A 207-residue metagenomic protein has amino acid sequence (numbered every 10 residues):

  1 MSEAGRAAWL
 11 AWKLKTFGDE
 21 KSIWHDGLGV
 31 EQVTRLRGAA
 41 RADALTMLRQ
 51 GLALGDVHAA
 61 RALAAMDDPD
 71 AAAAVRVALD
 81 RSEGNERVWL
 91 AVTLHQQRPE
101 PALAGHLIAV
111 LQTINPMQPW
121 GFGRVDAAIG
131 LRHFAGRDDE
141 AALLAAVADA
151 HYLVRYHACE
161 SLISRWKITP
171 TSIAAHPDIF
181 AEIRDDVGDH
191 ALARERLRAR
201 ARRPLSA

Functional and structural regions predicted by a protein language model:
M1-D70, V77-V88, H95-R124, A174-F180 (+1 more regions): Extended repeat-based scaffolds of very large eukaryotic assembly and lipid-transport proteins
D56-V77, R87-V88, L131-H151, R155-H157: Internal alpha-helical scaffold/solenoid segments in large eukaryotic proteins
D126-P204: Extended alpha-helical scaffolding segments
